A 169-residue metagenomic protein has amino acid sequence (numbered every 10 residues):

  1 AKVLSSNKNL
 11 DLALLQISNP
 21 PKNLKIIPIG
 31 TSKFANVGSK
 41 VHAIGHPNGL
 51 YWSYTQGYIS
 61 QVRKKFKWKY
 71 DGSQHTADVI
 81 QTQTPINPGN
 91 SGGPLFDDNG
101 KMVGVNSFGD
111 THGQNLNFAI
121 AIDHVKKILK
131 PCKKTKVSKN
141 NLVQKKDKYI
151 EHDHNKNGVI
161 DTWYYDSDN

Functional and structural regions predicted by a protein language model:
A1-G45, G49-W52, P88, K133-S138: Conserved active-site neighborhood of the chymotrypsin/trypsin-like protease fold
S6-K8, Q74, Q144-K145: Short, ordered beta-strand-loop transition motifs
L15, T76-T82, I150-H152, W163-Y165: Generic recognition of long tandem-repeat/solenoid scaffolds
I17-I27, W52-P131: Active-site region of chymotrypsin-like
H124-N169: Calcium-binding acidic motifs and repeat modules
